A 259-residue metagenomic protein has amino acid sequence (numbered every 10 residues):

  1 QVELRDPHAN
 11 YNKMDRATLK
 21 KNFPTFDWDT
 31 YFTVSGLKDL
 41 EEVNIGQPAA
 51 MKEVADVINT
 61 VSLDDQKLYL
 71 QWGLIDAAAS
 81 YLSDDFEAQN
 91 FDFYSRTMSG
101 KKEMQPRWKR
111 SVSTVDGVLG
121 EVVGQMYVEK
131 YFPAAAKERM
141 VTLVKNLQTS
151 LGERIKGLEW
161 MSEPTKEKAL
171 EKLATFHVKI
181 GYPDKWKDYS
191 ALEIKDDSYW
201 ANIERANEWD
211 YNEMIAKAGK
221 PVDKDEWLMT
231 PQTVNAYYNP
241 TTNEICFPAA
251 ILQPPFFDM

Functional and structural regions predicted by a protein language model:
Q1, M140-L151, I155, A169-I180: Short amphipathic alpha-helical coiled-coil/interface segments
Q1-T142, N146: Noncatalytic, helix-rich "gating/capping" subdomain that lines the substrate-entry/channel surface of large enzyme
A9-L19, S190-Y211: Long, compositionally biased
G157, I180-D188: Amphipathic alpha-helical coiled-coil segments
D197-M259: Active-site-adjacent "gating/activation" loops or surface patches in catalytic cores
